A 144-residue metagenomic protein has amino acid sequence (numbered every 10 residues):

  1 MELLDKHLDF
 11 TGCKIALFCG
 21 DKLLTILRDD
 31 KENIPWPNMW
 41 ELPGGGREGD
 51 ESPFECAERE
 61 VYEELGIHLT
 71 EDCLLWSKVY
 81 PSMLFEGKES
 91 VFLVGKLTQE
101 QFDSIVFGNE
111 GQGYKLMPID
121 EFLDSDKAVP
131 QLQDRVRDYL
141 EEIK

Functional and structural regions predicted by a protein language model:
M1-E41, L69: N-terminal strand-loop-strand
G46-C73, K78-R135: Unchanged
K127, I143-K144: Residue-level recognition of short, well-ordered coil/turn positions that link secondary-structure elements
R135-E142: C-terminal alpha-helix
